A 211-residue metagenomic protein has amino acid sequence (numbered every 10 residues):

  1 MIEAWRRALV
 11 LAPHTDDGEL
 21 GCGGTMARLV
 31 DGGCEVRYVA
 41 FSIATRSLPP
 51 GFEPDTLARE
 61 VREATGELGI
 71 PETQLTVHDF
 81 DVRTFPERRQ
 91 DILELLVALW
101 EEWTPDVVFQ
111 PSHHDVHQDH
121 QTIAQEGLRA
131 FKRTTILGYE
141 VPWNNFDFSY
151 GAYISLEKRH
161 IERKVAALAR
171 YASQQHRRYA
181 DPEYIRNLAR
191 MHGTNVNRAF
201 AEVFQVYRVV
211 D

Functional and structural regions predicted by a protein language model:
M1-T135, Y184, L188-A199: Active-site beta-strand->loop->alpha-helix modules in alpha/beta enzyme cores, enriched in Gly/His/Asp(Glu)
A40, V77-D79, G138, Y153-S155 (+1 more regions): Structural signal for conserved beta-strand scaffold positions within catalytic alpha/beta enzyme cores
L57, E157-H160: Hydrophobic/aromatic residues within well-ordered alpha-helical segments
A64-G69, S155, A167-S173, L188: Helix-loop "lid/cap" segments that line or gate small-molecule binding pockets
V82-P86, N144-F146, H160-I161: A short acidic, often aromatic-flanked loop/helix-cap motif at beta-alpha or helix-coil junctions that lines enzyme
T134-S155: Short, flexible loop segments at boundaries between secondary-structure elements
R159-I185: A charged, well-structured terminal subsegment
N197-D211: Short, basic/aromatic-enriched C-terminal tail that caps enzymatic domains
